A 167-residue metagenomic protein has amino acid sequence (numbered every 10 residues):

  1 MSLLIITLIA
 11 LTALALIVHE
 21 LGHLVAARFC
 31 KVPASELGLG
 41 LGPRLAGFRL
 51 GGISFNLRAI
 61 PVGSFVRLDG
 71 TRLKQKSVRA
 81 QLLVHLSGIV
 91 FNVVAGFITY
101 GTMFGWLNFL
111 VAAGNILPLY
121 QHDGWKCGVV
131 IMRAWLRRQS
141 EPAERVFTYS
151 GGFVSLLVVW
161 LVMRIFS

Functional and structural regions predicted by a protein language model:
M1-S167: Hydrophobic transmembrane alpha-helices and their immediate loop junctions in multi-pass integral membrane proteins
